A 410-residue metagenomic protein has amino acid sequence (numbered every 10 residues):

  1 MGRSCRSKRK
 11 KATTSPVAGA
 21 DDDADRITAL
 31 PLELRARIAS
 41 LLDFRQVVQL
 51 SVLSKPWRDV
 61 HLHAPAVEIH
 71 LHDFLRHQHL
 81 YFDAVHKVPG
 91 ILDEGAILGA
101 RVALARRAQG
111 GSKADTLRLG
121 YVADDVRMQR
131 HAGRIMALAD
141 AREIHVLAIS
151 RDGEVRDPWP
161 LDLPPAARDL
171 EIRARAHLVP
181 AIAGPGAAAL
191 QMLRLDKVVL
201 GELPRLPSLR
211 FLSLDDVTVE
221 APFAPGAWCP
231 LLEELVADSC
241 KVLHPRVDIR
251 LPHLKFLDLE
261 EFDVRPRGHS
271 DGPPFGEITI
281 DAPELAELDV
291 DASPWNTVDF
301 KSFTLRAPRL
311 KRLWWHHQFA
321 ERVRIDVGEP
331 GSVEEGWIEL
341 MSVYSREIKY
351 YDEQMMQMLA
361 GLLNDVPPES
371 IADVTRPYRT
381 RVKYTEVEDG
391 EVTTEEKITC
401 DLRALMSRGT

Functional and structural regions predicted by a protein language model:
M1-T410: Non-core capping and flanking segments associated with repeat-based/extracellular domains
